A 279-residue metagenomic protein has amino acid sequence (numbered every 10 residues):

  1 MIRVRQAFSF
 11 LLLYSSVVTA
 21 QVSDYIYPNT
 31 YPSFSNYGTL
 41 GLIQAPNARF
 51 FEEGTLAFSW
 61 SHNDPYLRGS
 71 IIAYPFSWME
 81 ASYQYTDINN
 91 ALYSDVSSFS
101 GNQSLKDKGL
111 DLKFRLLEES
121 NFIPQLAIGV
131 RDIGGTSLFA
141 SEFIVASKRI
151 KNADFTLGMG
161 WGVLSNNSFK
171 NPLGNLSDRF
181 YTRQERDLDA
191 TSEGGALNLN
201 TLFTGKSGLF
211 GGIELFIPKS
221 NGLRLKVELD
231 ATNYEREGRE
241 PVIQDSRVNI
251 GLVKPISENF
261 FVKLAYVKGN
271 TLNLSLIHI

Functional and structural regions predicted by a protein language model:
M1-Y31: Cleavable N-terminal export/targeting peptides
Q21-L138, I150-K151, G162-L164, L197 (+4 more regions): Transmembrane beta-barrel domains of Gram-negative outer membranes and organellar outer membranes
D64-Y66, L105-G109, F139, K206-G208 (+3 more regions): Membrane-spanning beta-strands of outer-membrane beta-barrel proteins
R68, F143, T271-N273: Conserved positions at the start
A146: Carbohydrate-associated surface elements
D154-N249: Outer-membrane beta-barrel transmembrane domain signature
N233, D245-T271: Compact, basic/aliphatic-enriched, mixed alpha/beta core segments that act as assembly/interaction modules in small
I277-I279: Conserved small/polar residues in nucleotide/adenosyl-binding loops
